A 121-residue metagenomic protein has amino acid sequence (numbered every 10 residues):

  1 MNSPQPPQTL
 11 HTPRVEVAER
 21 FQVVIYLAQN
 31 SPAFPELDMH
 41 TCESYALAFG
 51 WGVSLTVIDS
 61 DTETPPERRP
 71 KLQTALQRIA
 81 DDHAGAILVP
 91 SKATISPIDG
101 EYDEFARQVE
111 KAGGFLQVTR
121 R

Functional and structural regions predicted by a protein language model:
M1-R121: Short, structured surface patches at the beginning of a domain
